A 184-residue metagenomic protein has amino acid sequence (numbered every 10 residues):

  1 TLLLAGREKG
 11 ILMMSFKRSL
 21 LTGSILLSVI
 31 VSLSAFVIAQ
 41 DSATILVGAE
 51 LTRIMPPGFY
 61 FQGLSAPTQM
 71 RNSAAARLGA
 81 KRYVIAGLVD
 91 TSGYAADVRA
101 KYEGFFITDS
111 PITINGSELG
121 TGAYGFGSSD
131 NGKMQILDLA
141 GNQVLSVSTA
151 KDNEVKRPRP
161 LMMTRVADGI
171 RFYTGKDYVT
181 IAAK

Functional and structural regions predicted by a protein language model:
T1-M13: Short, Lys/Arg-enriched N-terminal segments with co-localized hydrophobic residues within the first ~10-30 amino acids
L3, G120-T121, L145, T180: A sequence-level detector of short linear motifs
L3-G6, L33-V37: N-terminal cationic amphipathic segment used for targeting or macromolecule association
M14-I25: Bacterial N-terminal signal peptides that target proteins for export
G23-S34: Bacterial N-terminal signal peptides
F36-D97, S146-K184: Primarily secretory-pathway and cell-envelope proteins
D90-L139: Mid-length scaffold segments of soluble, non-membrane domains
M134-K151: Short, solvent-exposed cationic patches
